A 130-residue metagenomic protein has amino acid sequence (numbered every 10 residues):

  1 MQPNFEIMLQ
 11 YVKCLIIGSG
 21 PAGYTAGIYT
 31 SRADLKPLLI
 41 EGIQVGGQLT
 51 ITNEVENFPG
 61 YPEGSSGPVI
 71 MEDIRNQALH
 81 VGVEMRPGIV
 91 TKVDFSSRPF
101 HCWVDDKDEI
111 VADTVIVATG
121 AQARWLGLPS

Functional and structural regions predicted by a protein language model:
M1-I17, R32-A33, L38, M85-S130: FAD-binding core/adjacent interface of flavoenzyme oxidoreductases
G20: Glycine-rich NAD(P) Rossmann-fold beta1-alpha1 loop
G23: N-terminal Rossmann-fold NAD(P) dinucleotide-binding loop
G27, S31: Gly/Ala-rich phosphate-binding loop of Rossmann-like dinucleotide-binding domains, activating on the conserved
K36-G42, L49: Short beta-strand "acidic-cap" motif of Rossmann-like dinucleotide-binding folds
I43-V45, Q122: Short glycine-enriched loops at secondary-structure junctions
G47-T50, W125: Short acidic/His/Gly/Ser-rich catalytic and metal-binding motifs that mark active-site loops of diverse hydrolases
T50-E109: N-terminal Rossmann-like dinucleotide/flavin-binding domain of flavoprotein oxidoreductases that bind FAD/FMN
